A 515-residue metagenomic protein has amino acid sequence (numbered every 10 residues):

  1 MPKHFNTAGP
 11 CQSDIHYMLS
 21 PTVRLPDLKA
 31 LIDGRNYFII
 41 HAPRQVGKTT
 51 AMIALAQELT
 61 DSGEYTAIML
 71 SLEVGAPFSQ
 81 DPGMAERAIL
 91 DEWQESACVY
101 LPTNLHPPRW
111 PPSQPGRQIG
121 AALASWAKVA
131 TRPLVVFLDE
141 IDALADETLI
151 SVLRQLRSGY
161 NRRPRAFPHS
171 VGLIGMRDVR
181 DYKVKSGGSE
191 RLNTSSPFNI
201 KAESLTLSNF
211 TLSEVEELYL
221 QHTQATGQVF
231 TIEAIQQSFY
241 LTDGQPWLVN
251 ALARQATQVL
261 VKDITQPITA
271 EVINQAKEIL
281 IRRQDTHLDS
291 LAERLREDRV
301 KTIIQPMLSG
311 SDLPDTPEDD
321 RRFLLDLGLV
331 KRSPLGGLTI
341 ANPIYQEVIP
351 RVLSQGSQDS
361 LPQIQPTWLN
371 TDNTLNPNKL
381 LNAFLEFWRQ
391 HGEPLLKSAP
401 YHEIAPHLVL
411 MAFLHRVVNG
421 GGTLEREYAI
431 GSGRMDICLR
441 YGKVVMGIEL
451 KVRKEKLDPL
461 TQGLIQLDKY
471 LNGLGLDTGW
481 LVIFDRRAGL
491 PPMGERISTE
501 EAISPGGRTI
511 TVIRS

Functional and structural regions predicted by a protein language model:
M1-V46, T50-L59, A121-W126, A383 (+1 more regions): Walker A/P-loop-proximal flanking segment of P-loop NTPase domains
A8, A67, L72, S79-T103: Conserved NTP-binding/hydrolysis module of P-loop NTPases
A8-P10, T148-L241, V259, D263 (+1 more regions): The catalytic "switch" region of P-loop NTPases
E92-S151, N161-S170: Mid-core helix/loop region of P-loop NTP-binding domains shared across ATPases and GTPases
S213-E216, L220-L327, S333, I364-N370: Winged-helix-like regulatory helical subdomains adjacent to P-loop NTPase cores
R416-K443: Active-site metal-binding core of divalent-cation-utilizing nuclease and nuclease-like domains
I437-L439, K443-K454, Y470: Conserved catalytic cores of phosphodiester-cleaving nucleases, focusing on short active-site segments
L460-L464, D468-T499: Nucleic-acid nuclease catalytic cores
